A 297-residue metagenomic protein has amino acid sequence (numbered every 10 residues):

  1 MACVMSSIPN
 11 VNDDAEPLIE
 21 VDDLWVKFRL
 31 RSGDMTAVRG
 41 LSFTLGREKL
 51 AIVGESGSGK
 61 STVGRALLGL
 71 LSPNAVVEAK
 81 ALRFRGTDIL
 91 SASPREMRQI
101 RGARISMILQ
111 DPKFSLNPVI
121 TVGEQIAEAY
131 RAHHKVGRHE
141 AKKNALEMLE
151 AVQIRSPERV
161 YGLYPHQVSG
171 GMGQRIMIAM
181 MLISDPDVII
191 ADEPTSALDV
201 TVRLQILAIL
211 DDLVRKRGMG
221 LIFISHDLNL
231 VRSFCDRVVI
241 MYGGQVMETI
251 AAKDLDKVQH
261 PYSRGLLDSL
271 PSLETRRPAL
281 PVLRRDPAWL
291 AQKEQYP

Functional and structural regions predicted by a protein language model:
A15-L18, V26-G40, G46, L70-V76 (+2 more regions): A short, flexible loop at the N-terminus of ABC-type nucleotide-binding domains that lies
A15-P17, D34, R155-R159, T249-P297: Short catalytic/signature loops enriched in Gly
V76-D88, I250: Conserved ABC transporter NBD signature motif
D88, E140-R159, L267-D268: Conserved ABC ATPase "signature" region
I183-D187: A short, proline-enriched helix->beta-strand linker immediately N-terminal to the Walker B motif in ABC-type P-loop
V231-S233: A short, surface-exposed alpha-helical micro-motif characterized by mixed small hydrophobic and charged/polar residues
